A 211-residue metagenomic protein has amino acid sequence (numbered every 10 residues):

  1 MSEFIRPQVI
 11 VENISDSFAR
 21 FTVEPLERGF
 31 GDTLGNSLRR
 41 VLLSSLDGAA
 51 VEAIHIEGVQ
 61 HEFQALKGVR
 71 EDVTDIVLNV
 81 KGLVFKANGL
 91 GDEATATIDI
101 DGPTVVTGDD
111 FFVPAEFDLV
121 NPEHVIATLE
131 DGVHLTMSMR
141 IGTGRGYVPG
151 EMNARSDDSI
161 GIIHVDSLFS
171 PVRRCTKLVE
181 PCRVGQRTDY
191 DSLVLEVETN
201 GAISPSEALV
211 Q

Functional and structural regions predicted by a protein language model:
M1-Q211: Protein-protein interaction/assembly regions in multi-subunit complexes
